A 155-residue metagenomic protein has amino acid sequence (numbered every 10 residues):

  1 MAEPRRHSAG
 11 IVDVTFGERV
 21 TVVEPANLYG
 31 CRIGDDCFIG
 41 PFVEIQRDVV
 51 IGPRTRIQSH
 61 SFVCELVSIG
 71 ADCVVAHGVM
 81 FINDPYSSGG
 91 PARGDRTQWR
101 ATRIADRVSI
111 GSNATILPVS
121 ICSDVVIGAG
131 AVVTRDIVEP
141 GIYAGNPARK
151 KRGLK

Functional and structural regions predicted by a protein language model:
M1-F16, V22-I121, N146-P147, K151-K155: Flexible, glycine/small-residue-enriched loop-and-beta-strand segment within the central core of proteins
C122-D136, I142: C-terminal/domain-terminus segments
